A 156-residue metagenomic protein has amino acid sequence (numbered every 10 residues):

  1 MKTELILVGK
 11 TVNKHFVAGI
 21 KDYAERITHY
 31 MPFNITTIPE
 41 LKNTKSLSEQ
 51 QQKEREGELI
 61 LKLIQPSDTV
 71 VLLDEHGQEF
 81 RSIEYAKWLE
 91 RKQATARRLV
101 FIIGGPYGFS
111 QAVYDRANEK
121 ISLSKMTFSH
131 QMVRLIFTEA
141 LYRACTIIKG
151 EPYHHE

Functional and structural regions predicted by a protein language model:
M1-I27: N-terminal beta1-alpha1 ligand-phosphate binding loop
K2, R97-I102: Loop/turn-to-beta-strand initiation segments
I6, T36, V71, E119-I121: Hydrophobic/aromatic beta-strand patches that form the interior of the parallel beta-sheet core in alpha/beta enzyme
G9-K14, H76-G77, T127: Short histidine/acidic/glycine/proline-rich micro-motifs that form metal- and phosphate-coordinating active-site loops
V17-I20, S82-A86, Y114, R134: Conserved strand-to-helix beginnings and helix N-cap segments that scaffold or border functional pockets
P32-R97: S-adenosyl-L-methionine/SAH cofactor-binding core of RNA-modifying enzymes
Q111-H155: Structured adenosyl-cofactor binding patch, chiefly the S-adenosyl-L-methionine
